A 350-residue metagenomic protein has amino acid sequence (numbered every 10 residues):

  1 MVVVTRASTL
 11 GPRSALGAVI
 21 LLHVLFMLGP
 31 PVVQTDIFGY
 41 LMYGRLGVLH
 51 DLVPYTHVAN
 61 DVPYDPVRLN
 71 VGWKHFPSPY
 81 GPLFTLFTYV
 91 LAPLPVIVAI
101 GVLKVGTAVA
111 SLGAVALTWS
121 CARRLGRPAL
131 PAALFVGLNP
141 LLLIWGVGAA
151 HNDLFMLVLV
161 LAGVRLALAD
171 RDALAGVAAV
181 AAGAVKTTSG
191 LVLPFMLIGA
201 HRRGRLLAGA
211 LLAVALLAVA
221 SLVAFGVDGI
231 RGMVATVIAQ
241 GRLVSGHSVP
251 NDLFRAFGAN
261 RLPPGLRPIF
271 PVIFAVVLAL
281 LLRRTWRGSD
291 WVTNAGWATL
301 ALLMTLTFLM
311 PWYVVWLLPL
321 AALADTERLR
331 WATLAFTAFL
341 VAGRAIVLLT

Functional and structural regions predicted by a protein language model:
M1-A235, G241-V244, N251, R255-F257 (+1 more regions): Multi-pass membrane glycosyltransferase architecture that uses lipid-linked
A259-L262: Membrane-interfacial helix-loop-helix junctions in multi-pass membrane proteins
